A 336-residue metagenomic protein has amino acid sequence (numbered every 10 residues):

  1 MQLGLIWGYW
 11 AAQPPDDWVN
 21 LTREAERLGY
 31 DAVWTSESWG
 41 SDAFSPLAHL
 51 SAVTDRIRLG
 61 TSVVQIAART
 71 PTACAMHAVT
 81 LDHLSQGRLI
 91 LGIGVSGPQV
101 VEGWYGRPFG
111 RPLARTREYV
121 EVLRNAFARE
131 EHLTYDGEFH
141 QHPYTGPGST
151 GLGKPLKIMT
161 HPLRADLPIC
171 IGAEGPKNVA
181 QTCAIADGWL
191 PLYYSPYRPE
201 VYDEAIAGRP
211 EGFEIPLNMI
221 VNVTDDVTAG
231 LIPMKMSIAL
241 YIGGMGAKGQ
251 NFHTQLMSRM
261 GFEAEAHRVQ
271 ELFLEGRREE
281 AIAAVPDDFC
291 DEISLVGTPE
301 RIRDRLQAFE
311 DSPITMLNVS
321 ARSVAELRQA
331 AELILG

Functional and structural regions predicted by a protein language model:
M1-G336: Active-site-adjacent structural elements that line small-molecule/cofactor binding pockets in enzymes
